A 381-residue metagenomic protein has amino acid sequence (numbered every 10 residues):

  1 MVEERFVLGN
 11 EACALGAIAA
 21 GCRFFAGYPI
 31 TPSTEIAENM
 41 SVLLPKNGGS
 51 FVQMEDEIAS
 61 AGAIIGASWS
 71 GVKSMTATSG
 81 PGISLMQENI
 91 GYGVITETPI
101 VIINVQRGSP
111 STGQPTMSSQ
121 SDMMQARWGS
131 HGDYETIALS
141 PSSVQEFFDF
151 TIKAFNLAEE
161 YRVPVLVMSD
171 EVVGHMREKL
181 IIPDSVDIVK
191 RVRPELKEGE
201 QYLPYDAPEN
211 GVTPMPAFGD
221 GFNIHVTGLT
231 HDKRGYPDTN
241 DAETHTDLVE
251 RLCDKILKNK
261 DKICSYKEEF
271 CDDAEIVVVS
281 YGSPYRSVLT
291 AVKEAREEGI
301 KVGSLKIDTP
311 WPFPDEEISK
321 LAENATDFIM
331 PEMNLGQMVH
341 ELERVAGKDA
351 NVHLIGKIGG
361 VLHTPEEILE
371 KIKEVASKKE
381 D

Functional and structural regions predicted by a protein language model:
M1-W128, E135, I152, E171 (+4 more regions): Thiamine diphosphate
E3-N10, R162-D381: Flexible, low-complexity linker and terminal segments
P32-E35, A61, I83-L85, S109-S111 (+5 more regions): Flexible loop/turn segments at secondary-structure boundaries
G129-G132, F270-C271: Short, flexible turn/loop "capping" segments at secondary-structure junctions
G132-E135, K233: Flexible glycine/proline-enriched surface loops and loop-helix/loop-strand junctions
Y134-E146, V163: Flexible, glycine/proline-enriched loop segments at strand-loop-helix junctions that form or flank small-ligand binding
F147-F148, L157: Conserved beta-strand/loop scaffold segments within soluble protein domains that form the structured core and edges
K153-E159: Oxidoreductase and adenylate-handling cofactor-binding alpha/beta cores
